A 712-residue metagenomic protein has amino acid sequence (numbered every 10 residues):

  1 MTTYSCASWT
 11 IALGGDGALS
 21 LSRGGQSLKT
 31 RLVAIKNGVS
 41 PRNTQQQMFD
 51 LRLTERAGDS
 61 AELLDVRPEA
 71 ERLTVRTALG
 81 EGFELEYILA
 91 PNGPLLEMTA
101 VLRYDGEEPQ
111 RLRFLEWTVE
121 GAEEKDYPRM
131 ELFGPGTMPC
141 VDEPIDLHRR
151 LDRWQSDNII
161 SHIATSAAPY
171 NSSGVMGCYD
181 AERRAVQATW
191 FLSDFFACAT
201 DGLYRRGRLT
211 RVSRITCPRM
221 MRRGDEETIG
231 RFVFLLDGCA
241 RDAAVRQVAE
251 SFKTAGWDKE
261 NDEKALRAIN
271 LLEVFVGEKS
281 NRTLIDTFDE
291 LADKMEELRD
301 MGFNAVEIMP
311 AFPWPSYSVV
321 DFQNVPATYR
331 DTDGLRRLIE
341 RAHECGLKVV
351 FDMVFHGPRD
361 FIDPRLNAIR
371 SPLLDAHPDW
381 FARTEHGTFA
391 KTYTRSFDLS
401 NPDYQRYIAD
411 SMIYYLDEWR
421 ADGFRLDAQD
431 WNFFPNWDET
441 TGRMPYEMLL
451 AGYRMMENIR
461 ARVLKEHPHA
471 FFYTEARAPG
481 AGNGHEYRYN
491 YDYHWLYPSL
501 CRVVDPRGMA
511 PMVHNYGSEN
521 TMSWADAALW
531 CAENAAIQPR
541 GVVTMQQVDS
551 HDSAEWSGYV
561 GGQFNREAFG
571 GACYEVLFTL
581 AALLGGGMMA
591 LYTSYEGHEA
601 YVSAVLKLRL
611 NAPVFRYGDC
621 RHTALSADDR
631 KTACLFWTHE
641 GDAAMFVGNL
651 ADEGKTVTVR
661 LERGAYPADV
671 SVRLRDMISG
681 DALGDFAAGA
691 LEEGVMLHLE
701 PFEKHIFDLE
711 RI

Functional and structural regions predicted by a protein language model:
T2-R76: Acidic-aromatic substrate-binding/catalytic surfaces of carbohydrate-active enzymes
T30, I35, V39-S40, T44 (+6 more regions): Polysaccharide-binding surfaces and accessory modules of carbohydrate-active proteins
L96, G121, V141, R150 (+4 more regions): N-terminal structural segment of carbohydrate-active enzymes
H162-G174, C178-E182, A624-Y666, D708: Carbohydrate-binding surface patches
D258-K259, A265-D289, E296, M301-N304 (+3 more regions): Substrate-binding/active-site clefts of carbohydrate-active enzymes
N270-L272, V306-I308, V349-F351, F424 (+3 more regions): Hydrophobic faces of well-ordered beta-strands that scaffold small-molecule active sites in alpha/beta enzyme cores
R460-A461, H467-G597, L610, C620 (+4 more regions): Conserved alpha/beta catalytic core and glycan-binding cleft of carbohydrate-active enzymes
A688-I712: C-terminal beta-strand-rich structural cap/linker in extracellular carbohydrate-active enzymes
